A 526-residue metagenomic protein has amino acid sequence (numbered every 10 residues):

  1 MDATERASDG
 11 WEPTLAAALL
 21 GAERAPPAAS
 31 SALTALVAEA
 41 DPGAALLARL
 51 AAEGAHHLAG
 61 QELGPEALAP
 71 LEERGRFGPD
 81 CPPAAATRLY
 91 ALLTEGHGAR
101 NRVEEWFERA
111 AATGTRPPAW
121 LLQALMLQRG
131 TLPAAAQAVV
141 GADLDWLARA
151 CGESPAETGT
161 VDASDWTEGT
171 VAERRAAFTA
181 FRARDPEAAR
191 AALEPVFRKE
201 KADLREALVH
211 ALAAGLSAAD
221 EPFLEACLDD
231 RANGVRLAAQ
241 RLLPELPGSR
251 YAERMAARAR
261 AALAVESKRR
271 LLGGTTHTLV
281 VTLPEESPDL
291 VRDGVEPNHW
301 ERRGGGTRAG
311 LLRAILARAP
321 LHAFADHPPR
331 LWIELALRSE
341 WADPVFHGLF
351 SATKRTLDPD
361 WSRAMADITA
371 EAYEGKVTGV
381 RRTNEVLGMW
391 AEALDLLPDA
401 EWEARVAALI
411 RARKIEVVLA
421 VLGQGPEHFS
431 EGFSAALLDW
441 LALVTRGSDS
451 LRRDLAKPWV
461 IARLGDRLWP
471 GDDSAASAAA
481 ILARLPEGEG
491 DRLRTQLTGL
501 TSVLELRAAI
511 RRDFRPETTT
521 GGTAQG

Functional and structural regions predicted by a protein language model:
D2-E168, E296-G526: Long, acidic/serine-threonine-rich intrinsically disordered regions with weak helical/coil propensity that act as
W106-R109, A180, A211, L242 (+1 more regions): Core register positions within helices of long alpha-helical scaffolds
S164-W166, A180, A192-E200, A211 (+8 more regions): Alpha-solenoid HEAT/Armadillo-like helical repeat scaffolds in large eukaryotic proteins
W166-T170, R174, T179-R184, R190: Surface-exposed, low-hydrophobicity interaction/linker segments
G169-T170, D185, E200-L204, L216-S217 (+1 more regions): Short inter-helical turns and helix N-cap capping residues of alpha-solenoid HEAT/ARM repeat scaffolds
A177, L208-V209, A238-L243: Conserved hydrophobic register position within alpha-solenoid helical repeats
A214-A218, E245-L246: A short structural micro-motif
D229-D326: Long alpha-helical HEAT/HEAT-like repeat alpha-solenoid scaffolds in very large eukaryotic proteins, especially those
